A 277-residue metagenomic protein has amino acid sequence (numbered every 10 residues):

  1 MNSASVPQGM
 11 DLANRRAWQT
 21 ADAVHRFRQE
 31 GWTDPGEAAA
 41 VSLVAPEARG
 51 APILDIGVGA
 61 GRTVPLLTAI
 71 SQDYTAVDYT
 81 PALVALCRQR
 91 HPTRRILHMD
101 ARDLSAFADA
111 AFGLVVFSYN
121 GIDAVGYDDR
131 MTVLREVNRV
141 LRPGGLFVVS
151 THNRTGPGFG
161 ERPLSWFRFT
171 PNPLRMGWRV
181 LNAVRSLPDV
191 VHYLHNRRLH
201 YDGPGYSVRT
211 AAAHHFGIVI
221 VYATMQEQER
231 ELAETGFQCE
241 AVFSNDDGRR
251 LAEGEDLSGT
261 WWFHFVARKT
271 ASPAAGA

Functional and structural regions predicted by a protein language model:
M1-R49, L66, T260: Conserved class I S-adenosyl-L-methionine
G50-G59: Conserved class I S-adenosyl-L-methionine
A60-D103: Class I SAM-dependent methyltransferase SAM/SAH-binding core
R102-V115: A short acidic, Gly/Pro-enriched loop at the edge of an enzyme's catalytic core that lines a small-molecule cofactor
L114-D128: A short SAM/SAH-binding and catalytic strip from SAM-dependent methyltransferases
M131-P143: A short glycine-rich, Lys/Arg-flanked "PGG" loop and its adjoining helix->strand segment in the class I
S150, R154-E231: SAM-dependent methyltransferase
A252-A277: Core SAM-dependent methyltransferase catalytic element
